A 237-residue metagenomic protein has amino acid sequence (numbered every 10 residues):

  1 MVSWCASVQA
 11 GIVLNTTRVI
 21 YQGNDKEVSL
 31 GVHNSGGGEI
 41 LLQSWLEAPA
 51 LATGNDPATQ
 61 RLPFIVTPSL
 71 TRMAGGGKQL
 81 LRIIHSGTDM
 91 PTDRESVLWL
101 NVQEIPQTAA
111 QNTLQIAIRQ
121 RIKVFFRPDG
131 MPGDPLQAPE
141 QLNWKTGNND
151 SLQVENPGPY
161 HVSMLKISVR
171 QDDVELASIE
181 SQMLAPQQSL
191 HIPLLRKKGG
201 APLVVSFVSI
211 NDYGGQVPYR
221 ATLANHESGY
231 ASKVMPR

Functional and structural regions predicted by a protein language model:
W4-A10: Sec/Tat signal peptide C-region and signal peptidase I cleavage site
A10-S35, G133-G147: Beta-sheet-dominated interaction scaffolds and their linkers
D25-E27, E39, K78, E95-V97 (+5 more regions): Extracytoplasmic
L30-G36, L152-G158: Asparagine-centered strand-capping/turn motif at beta-strand->loop junctions
G31, L41-W45, L80-R82, W99-N101 (+1 more regions): Soluble periplasmic/extracytoplasmic beta-strand elements of cell-envelope proteins
G38-L46, H161-I167, Y219: Short, hydrophobic/aromatic beta-strand segments
G54-D89, D173-G200: Intrinsically disordered, low-complexity Pro/Gly/Ser/Thr-rich segments with frequent PxxP/GP/PP motifs and embedded
S86-M131, G199-R237: Terminal connector regions
